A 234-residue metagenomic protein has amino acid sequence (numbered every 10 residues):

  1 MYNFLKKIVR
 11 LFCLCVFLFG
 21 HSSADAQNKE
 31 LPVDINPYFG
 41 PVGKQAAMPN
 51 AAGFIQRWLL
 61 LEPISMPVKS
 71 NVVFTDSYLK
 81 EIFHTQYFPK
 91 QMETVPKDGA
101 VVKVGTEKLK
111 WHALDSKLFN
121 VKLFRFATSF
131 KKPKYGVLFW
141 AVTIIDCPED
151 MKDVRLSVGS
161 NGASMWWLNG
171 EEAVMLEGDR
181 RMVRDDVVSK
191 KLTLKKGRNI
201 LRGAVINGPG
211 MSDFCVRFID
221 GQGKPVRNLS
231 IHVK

Functional and structural regions predicted by a protein language model:
M1-F12: Bacterial N-terminal signal peptides that target proteins for export
L11-G20: Bacterial N-terminal signal peptides
A26-V121, A204-K234: Accessory carbohydrate-binding/adhesion or oligomerization-edge regions at the termini of glycan-active proteins
R125-S129, W140-V142, D185-S189: Short structured motifs
Y135-D146: Short beta-strands within extracellular/lumenal beta-sheet-rich domains
C147, L156-S160, V205-N207: Non-cytosolic beta-sheet module surface loops
K152-W167, L201: Aromatic-lined ligand-binding clefts that engage carbohydrates, nucleic acids, or primary amines
L168-R217: Beta-strand-rich ligand-recognition modules
